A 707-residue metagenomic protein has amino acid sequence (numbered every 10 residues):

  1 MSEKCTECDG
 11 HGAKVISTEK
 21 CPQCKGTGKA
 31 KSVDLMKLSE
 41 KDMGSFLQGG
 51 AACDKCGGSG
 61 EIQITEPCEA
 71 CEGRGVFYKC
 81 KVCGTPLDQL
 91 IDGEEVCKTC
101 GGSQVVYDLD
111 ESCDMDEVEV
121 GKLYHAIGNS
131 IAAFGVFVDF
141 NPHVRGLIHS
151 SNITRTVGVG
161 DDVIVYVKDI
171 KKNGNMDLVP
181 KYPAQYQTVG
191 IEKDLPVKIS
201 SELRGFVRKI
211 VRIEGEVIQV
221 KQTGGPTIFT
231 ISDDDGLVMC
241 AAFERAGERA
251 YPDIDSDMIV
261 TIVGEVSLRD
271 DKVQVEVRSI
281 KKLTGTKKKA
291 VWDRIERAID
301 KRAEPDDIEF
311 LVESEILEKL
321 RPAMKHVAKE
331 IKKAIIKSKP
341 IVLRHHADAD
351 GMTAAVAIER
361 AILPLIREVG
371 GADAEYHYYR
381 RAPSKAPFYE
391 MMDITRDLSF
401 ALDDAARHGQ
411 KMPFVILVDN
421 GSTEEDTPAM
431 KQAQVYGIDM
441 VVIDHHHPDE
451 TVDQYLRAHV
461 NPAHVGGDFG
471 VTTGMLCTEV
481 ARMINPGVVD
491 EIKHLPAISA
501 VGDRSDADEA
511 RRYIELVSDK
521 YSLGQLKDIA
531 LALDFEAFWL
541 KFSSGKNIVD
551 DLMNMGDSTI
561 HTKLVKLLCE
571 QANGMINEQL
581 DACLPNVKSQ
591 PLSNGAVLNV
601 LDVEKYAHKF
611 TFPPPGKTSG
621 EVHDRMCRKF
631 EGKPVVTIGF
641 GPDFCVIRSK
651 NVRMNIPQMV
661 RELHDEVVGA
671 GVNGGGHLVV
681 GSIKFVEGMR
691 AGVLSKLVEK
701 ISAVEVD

Functional and structural regions predicted by a protein language model:
S2, T6-D9, P22-K25, K31-G50 (+5 more regions): Single-stranded RNA-binding regions, centering on S1/OB-family and related RNA-binding modules
H149, M239, A382, A458-G467 (+4 more regions): Short beta-alpha connecting loops at secondary-structure transitions that line or flank enzyme active sites
A241-F243, A349-D350, P364-V441, P448-T451: N-terminal small/polar loop signature for handling phosphorylated ligands or for N-terminal nucleophile
I254-D257, D270-S314, R321-M324, A530-S558: Long, low-complexity, Lys/Arg-enriched
I295-L343, M352, R360, P364: An N-terminal, well-structured beta->alpha segment
A303-S314, A372-A382, V600: Gly-rich Lys/Arg/Thr-decorated short loops/hinges at beta-loop-alpha junctions or inter-strand turns that position
I336-L343, A347-A349, E450-K605, V622-H623 (+1 more regions): A structured phosphate/pyrophosphate-recognition subdomain
L598-D707: Glycine-rich, acidic loop segments that terminate in or are immediately followed by a histidine
